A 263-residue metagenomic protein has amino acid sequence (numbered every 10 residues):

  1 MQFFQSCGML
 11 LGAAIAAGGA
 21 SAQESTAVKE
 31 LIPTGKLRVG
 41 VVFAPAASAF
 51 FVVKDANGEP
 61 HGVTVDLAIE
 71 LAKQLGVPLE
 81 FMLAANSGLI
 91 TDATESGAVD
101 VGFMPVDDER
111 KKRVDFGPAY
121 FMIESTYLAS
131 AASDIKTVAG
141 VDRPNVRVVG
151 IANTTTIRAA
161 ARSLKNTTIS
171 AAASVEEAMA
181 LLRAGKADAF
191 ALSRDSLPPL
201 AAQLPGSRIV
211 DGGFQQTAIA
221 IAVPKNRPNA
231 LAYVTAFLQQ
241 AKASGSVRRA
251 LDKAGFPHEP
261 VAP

Functional and structural regions predicted by a protein language model:
E24-A27, T155-S170, I209-V210, Q239-P263: Ligand-binding clefts/hinges and TM-proximal coupling segments of bilobed small-molecule sensing domains
E24-P105, S244: Extracytoplasmic small-molecule ligand-binding "clamshell" domains of the periplasmic binding protein/Venus flytrap
G35-F43, H61, A139-T156, T168: Short loop->beta-strand "edge-of-pocket" segments that line small-molecule binding or catalytic clefts across diverse
R38, G76-P78, E95-M104, N145-R147 (+2 more regions): Alpha-to-beta junction loops
E59-Q74, A139, N153-T154, P198 (+1 more regions): Extended ligand-binding regions for polar small-molecule ligands
I69, K73, P78-D142, R208-G213: Acidic, polar ligand-binding/catalytic clefts
G88, M104-R113, A159, R183-Q215: A ligand-binding cleft/hinge motif common to bilobed small-molecule-binding domains
F121-A132, R194, P198-Q239, P257-P263: Periplasmic-binding protein-like
